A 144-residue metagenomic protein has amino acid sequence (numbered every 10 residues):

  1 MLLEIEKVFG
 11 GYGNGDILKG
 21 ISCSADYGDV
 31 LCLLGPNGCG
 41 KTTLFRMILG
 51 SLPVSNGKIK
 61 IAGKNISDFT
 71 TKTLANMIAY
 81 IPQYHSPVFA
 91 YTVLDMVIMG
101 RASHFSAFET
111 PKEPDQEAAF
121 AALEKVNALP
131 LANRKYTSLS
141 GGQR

Functional and structural regions predicted by a protein language model:
L3, L18-G20: Conserved structural motif at the start of ABC-family nucleotide-binding domains
G15-D16, K72: Short coil-to-beta microelement around the adenine-binding A-loop and adjacent beta1/P-loop entry of ABC ATPase
L34-P36: The feature captures the beta-strand-to-loop junction immediately N-terminal to the Walker
L49: Helix-to-loop junction immediately C-terminal to a conserved catalytic motif
G57-N65, L74: Conserved ABC transporter NBD signature motif
E109-T110, K135-L139, Q143: Conserved ABC ATPase signature
E113-L131: Conserved ABC ATPase "signature" region
